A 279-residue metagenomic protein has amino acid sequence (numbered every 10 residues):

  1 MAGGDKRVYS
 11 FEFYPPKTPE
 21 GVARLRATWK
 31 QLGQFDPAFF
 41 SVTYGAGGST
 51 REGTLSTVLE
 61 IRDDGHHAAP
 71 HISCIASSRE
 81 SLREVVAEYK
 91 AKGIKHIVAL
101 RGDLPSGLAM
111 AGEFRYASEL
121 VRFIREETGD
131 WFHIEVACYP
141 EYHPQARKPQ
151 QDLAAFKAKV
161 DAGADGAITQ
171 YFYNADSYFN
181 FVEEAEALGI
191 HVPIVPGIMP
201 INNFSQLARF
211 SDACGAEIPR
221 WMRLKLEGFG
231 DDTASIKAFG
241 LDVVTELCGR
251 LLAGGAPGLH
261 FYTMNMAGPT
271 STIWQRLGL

Functional and structural regions predicted by a protein language model:
G3-V8, D36-F39, D64-A68, G93-K95 (+4 more regions): Short, well-ordered coil/turn segments that N-cap beta-strands
V8-R26, A46, A68-E80, H133-Q151 (+1 more regions): Active-site mouth loops of central-metabolism enzymes
E12, F40, Y89, K159 (+3 more regions): Conserved, mostly hydrophobic/aromatic
E20, G112-Y139, L188-L241, E246 (+1 more regions): Active-site pocket-lining/capping segments in soluble small-molecule metabolic enzymes
E20-V22, G48-E60, S78-E84, D103-I124 (+3 more regions): Active-site-adjacent beta->alpha loops and helix N-cap segments on the catalytic face of soluble alpha/beta enzymes
T28-T43, D161: Catalytic domains of carbohydrate-active enzymes, especially glycoside hydrolases
F39-T50, I72-C74, V98-L100, D165-N174 (+2 more regions): Catalytic beta/alpha-barrel core
Q145-A167: Active-site glycine-rich loop that binds ribose-phosphate moieties when present
